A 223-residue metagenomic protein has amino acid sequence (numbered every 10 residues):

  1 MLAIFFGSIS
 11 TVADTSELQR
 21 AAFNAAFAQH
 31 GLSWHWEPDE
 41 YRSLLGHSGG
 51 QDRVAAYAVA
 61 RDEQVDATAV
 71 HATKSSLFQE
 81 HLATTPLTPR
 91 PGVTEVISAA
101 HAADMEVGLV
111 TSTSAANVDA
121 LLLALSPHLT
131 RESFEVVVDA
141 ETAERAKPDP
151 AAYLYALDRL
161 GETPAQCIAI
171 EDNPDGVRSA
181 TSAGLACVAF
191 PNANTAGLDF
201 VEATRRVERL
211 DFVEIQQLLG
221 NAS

Functional and structural regions predicted by a protein language model:
M1-P91, S98, A102-A103: N-terminal helical cap/lid subdomain that shapes the substrate entry/recognition surface in HAD-like hydrolases
L2, S98, S114-A116, A120-S223: Asp-based, Mg2+/Mn2+-dependent phosphohydrolase catalytic module
D104-M105, L185: A generic structural motif
M105-V107, T111: A structural preference for short, pocket-lining loop segments at secondary-structure junctions
